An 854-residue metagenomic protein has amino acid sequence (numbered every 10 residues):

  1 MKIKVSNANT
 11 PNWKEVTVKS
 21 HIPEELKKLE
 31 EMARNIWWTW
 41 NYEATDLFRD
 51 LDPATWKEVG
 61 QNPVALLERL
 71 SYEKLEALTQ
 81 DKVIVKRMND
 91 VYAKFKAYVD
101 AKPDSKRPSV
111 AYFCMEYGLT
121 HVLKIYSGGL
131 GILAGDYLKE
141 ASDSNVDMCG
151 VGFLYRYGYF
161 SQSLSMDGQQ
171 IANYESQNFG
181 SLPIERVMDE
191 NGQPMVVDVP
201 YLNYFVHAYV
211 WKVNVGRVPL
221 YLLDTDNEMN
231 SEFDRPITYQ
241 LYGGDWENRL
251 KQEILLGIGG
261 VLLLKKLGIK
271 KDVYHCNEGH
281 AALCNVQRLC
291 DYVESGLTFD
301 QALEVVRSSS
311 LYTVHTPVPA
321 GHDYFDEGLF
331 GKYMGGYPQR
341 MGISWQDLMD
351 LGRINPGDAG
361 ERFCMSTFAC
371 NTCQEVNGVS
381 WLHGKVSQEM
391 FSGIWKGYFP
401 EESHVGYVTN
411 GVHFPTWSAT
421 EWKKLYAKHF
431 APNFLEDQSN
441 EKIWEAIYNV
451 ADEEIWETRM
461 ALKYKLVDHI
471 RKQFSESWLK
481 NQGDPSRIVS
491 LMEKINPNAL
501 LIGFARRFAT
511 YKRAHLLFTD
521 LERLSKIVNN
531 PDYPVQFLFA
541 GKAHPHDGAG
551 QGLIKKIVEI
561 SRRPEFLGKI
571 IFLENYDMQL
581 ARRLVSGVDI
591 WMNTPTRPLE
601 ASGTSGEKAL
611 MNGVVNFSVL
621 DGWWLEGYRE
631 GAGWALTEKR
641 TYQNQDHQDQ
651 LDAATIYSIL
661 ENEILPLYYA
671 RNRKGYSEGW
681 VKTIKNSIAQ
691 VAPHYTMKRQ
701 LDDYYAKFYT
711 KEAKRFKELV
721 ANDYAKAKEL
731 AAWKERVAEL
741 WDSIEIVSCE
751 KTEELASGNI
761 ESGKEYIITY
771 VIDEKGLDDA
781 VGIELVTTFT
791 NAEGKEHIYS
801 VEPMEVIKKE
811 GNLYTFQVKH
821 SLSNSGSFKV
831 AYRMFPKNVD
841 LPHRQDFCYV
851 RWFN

Functional and structural regions predicted by a protein language model:
M1-N854: Catalytic cores of carbohydrate-active enzymes across secretory and cytosolic contexts
